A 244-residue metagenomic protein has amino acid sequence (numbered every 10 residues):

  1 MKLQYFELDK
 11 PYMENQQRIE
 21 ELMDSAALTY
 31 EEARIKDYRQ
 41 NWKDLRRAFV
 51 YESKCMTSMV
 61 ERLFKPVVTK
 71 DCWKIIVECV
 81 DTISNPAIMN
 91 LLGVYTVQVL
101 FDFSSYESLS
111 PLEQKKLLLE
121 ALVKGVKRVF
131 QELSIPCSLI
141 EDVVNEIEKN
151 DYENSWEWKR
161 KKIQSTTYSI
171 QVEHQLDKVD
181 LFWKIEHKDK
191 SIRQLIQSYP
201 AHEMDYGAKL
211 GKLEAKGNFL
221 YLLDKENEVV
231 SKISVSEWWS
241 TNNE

Functional and structural regions predicted by a protein language model:
M1-V126, M204-E244: Acidic, small-residue rich beta-repeat scaffolds with periodic aromatic anchors
E107-K161, T166: Long amphipathic alpha-helical scaffold segments
E153-R160, P200-L213: Repeated scaffold domains used in trafficking and secretory/extracellular systems, primarily beta-propellers
K162-I163, V172-H174, E214-A215: Generic beta-strand structural signal
Y168-Q171, Y221: Structural core positions within WD40/WD-like beta-propeller blades
D177-K184, E228-I233: Structural motif
I185-D189: Short secondary-structure subsegments characteristic of cysteine-rich extracellular domains
R193-S198: Beta-propeller fold detector
